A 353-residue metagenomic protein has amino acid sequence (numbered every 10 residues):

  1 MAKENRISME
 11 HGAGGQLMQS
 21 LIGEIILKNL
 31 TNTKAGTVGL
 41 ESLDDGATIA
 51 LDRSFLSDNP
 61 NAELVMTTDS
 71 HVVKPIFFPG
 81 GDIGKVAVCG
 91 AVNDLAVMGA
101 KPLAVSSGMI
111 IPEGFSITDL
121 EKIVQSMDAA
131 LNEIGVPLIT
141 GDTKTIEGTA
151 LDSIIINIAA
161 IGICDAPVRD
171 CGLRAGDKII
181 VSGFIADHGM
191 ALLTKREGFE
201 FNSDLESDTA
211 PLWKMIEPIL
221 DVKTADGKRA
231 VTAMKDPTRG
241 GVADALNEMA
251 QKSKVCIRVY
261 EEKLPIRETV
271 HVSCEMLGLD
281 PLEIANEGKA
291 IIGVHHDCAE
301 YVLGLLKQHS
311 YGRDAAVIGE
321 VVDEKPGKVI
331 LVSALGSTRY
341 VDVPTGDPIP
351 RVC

Functional and structural regions predicted by a protein language model:
M1-C353: Helix-biased detector of long, well-ordered alpha-helical tracts
